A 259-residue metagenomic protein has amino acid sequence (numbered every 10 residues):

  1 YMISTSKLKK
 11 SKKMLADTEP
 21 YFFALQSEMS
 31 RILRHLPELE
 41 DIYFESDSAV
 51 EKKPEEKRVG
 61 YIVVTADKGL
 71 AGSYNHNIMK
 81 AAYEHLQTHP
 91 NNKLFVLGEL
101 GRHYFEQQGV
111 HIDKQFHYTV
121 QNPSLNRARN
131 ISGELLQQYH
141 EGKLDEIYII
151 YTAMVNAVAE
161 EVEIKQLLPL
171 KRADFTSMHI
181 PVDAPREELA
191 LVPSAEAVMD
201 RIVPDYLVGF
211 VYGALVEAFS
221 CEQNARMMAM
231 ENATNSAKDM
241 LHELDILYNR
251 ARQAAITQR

Functional and structural regions predicted by a protein language model:
Y1-R259: C-terminal beta-strand-loop-alpha-helix "lid" module of Rossmann-like NAD(P)-dependent dehydrogenases
